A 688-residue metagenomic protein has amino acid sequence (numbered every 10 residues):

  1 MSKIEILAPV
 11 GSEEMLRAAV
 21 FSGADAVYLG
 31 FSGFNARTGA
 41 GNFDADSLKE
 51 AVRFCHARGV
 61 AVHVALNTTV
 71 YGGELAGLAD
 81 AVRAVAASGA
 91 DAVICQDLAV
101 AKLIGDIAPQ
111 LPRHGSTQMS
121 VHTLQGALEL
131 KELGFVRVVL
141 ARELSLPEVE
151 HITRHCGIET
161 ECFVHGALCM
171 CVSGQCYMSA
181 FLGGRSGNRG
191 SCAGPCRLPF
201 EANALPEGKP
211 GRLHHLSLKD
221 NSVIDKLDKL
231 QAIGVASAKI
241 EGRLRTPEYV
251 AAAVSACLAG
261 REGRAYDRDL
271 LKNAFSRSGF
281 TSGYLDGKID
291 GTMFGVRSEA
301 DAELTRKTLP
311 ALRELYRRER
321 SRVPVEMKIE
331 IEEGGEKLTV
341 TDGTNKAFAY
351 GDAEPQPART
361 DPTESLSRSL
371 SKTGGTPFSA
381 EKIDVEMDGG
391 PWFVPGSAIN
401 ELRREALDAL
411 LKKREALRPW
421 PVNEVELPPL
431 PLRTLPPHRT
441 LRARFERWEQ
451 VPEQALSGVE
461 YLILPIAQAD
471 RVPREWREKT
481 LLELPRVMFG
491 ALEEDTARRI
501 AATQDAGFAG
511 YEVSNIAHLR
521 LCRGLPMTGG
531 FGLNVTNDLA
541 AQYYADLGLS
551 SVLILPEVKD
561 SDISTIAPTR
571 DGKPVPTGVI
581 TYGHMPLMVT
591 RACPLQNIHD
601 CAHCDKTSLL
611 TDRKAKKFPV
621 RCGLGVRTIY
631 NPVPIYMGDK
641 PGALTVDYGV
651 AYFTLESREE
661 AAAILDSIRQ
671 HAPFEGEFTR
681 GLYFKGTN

Functional and structural regions predicted by a protein language model:
S2-V121, L140, P147-S237, L244-Y543 (+1 more regions): Active-site pocket-lining/capping segments in soluble small-molecule metabolic enzymes
V136: Long, basic N-terminal domains or extensions that often function in RNA/ssDNA interaction or organelle/cellular
